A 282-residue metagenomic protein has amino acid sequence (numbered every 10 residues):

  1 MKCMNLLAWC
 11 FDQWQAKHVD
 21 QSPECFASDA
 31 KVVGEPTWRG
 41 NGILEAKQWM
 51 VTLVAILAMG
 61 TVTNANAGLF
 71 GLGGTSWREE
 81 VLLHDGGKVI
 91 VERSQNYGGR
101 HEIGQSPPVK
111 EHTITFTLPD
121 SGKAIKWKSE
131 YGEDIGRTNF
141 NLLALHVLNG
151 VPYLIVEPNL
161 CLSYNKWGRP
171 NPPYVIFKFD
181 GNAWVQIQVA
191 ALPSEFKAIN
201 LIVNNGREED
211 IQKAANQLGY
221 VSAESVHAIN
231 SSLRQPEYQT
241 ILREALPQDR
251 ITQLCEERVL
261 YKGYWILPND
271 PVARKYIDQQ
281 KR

Functional and structural regions predicted by a protein language model:
K2, D20-W49: A solvent-exposed, acidic/Ser-Thr-rich amphipathic alpha-helical stretch
K2-H18: Short, aromatic-enriched amphipathic alpha-helices that serve as compact interaction elements
P36, D120-G122, D180: Solvent-exposed strand-loop boundary residues in beta-sheet-rich modules
V51-T61: Bacterial N-terminal signal peptides
G60-G73: Bacterial Sec-dependent signal peptides at the C-terminal "C-region" and cleavage site
A67, L148-R282: Acidic, small-residue rich beta-repeat scaffolds with periodic aromatic anchors
F70-F140: N-terminal Sec/ER secretory leader and immediately downstream segment of secreted/extracellular precursors
G87-G99, A144-S163: Short beta-strand elements that form the blades of beta-propeller/WD-repeat-like and other beta-sheet-rich scaffold
